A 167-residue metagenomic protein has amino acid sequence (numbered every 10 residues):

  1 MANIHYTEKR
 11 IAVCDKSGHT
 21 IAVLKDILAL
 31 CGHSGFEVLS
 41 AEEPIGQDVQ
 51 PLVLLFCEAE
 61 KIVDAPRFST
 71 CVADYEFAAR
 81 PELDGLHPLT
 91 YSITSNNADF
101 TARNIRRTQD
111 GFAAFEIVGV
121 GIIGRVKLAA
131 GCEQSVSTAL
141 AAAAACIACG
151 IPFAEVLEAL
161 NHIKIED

Functional and structural regions predicted by a protein language model:
M1-V38: Walker A (P-loop) phosphate-binding motif
C14, R125-E133: A short glycine/serine-rich beta->alpha loop
K16-G18, K164-D167: Active-site beta-alpha connecting loops in nucleotide-dependent enzymes
H19-A22, K61-V63, F77-L83: Short, charged/polar "capping" segments at the starts of alpha-helices and the immediately preceding loops
E37-E60, P81-G124, I163: Extended acidic/charged loop-beta regions that coordinate divalent cations and stabilize anionic phosphate/carboxylate
Q50-P51, A130-I165: A conserved, hydrophobic alpha-helical segment in the catalytic core of large ATP/adenylate-utilizing enzymes
P66-C71, D84-H87: A short helix->loop->beta-strand "cap" motif at the edges of active sites that frequently abuts
Y75, P88, A102, T138 (+1 more regions): Residue-level signal for inorganic ion chemistry
